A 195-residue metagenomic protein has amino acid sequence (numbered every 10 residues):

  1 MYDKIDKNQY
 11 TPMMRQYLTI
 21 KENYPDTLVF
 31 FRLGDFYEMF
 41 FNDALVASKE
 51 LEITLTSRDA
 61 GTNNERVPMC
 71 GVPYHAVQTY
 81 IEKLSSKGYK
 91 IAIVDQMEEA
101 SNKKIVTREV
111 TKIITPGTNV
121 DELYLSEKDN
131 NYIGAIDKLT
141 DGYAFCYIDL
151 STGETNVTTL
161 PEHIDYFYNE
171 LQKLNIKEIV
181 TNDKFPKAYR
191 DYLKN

Functional and structural regions predicted by a protein language model:
M1-N195: Basic, polar low-complexity surface loops/patches
